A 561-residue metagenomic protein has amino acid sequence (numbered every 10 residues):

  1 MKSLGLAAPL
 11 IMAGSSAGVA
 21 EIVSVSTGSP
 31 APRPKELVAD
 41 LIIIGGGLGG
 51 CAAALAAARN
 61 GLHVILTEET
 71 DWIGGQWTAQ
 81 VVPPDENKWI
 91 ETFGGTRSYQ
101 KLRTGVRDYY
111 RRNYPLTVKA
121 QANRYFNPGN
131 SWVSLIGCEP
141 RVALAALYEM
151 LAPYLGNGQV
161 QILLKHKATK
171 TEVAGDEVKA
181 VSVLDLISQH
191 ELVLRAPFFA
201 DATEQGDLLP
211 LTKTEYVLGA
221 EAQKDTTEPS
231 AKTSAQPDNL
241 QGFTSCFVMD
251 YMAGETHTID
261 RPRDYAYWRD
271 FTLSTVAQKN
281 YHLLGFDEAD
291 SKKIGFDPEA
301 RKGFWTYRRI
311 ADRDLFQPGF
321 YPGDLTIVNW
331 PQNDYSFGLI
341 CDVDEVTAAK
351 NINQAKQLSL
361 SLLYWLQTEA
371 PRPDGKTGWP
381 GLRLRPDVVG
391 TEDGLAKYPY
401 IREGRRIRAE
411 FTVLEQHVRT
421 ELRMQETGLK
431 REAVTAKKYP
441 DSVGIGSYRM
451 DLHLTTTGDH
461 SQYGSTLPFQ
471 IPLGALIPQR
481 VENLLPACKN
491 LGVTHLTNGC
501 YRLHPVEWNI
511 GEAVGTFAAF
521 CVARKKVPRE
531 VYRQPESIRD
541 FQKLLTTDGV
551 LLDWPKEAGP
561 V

Functional and structural regions predicted by a protein language model:
M1-A20: N-terminal export signals
I22-V38: A short, basic/flexible loop-to-alpha-helix module at the beginning of a structural domain
P32, L164-K165, G175-A180, I187-F198 (+1 more regions): Flavin (FAD/FMN)-binding glycine-rich loop and adjacent Rossmann-like elements that form
K35-G47: Beta1/beta-strand and adjacent pyrophosphate-binding region of the FAD-binding site in flavoprotein oxidoreductases
I42-I44, E172, A196: Membrane-embedded transmembrane-helix bundle of lipid-linked glycan/lipid transferases
G50: N-terminal Rossmann-fold NAD(P) dinucleotide-binding loop
A57: Aromatic pocket-lining residues of Rossmann-like dinucleotide-binding sites
L62-H63, E68-H166, K170, Q241-F247: Conserved N-terminal/central alpha/beta ligand/cofactor-binding core
